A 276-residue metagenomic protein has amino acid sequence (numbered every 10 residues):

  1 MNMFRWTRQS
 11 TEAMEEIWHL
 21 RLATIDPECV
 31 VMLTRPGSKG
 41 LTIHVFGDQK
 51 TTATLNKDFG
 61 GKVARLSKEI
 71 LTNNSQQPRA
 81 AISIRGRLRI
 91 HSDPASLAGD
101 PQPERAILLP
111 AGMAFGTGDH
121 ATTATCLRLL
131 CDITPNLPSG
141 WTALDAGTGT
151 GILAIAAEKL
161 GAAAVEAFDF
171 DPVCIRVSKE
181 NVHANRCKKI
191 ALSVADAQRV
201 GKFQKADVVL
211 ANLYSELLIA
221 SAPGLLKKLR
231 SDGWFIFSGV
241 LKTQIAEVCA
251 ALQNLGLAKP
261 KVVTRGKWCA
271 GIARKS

Functional and structural regions predicted by a protein language model:
N2-D100: N-terminal auxiliary segments of SAM/dcSAM-dependent transferases
R8, V45, G116, F168 (+2 more regions): Active-site-adjacent beta-strand anchor residues
L41, D58, A156, L160 (+2 more regions): Alpha-helical structural signal in soluble globular domains
G61-K62, G86, P103, A163 (+1 more regions): A short helix-to-beta-strand connector/capping loop
N74-L137: SAM-dependent Rossmann-like transferase core, predominantly class I methyltransferases with a strong bias toward
R105, G140-W141, G233: Nucleotide donor/acceptor-binding cores
M113, T117-A197, G201-K202: Conserved SAM/SAH cofactor-binding pocket of Class I
D132, N136, F170-S276: S-adenosylmethionine
